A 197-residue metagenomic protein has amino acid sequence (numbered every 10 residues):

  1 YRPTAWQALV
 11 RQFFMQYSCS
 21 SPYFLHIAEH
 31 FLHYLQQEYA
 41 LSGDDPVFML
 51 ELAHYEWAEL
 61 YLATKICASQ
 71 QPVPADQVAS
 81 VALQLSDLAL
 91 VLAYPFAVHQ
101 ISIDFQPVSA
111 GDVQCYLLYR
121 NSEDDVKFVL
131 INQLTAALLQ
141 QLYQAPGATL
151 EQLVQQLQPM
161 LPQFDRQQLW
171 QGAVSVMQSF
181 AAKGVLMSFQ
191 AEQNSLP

Functional and structural regions predicted by a protein language model:
Y1-P74, D124, V129-P197: Long, charge-rich, low-complexity alpha-helical segments
C67-S69, D76-A82, L88: Surface-exposed beta-loop interaction hotspot
A75-A79, I103-Q106: Short secondary-structure capping micro-motifs at structural edges
Q84-Q144: Low-complexity, glycine/alanine/valine/leucine- and proline-rich hydrophobic stretches
